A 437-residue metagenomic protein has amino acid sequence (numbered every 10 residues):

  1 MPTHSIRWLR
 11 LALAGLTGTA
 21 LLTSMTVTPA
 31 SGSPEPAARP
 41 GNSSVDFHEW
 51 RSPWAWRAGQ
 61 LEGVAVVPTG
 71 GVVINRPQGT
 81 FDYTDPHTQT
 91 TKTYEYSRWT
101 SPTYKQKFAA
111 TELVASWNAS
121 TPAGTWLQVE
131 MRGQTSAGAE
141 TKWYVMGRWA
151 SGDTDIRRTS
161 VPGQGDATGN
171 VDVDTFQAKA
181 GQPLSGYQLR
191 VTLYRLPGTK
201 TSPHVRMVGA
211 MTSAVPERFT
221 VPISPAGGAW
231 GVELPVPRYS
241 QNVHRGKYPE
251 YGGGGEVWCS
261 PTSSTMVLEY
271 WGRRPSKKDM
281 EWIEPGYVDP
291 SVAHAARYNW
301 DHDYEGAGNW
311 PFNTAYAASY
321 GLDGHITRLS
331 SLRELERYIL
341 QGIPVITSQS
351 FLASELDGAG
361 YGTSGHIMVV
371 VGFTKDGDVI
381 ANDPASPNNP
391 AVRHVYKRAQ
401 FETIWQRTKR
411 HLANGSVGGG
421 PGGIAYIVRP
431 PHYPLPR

Functional and structural regions predicted by a protein language model:
P2-L13: Bacterial N-terminal signal peptides that target proteins for export
A12-S24: Bacterial N-terminal signal peptides
L22-P40: C-terminal region of N-terminal signal peptides and the immediate post-cleavage residues of exported proteins
H48-K92, K105-F108, G124, Q128 (+8 more regions): Noncatalytic regulatory segments and standalone regulatory/sensor domains
K92-Y94, S101, P285-P436: Conserved active-site-adjacent core of cysteine acyl-enzyme catalytic domains
F108-P122, F351: A short beta-strand element within beta-rich, extracytoplasmic domains of secreted/secretory-pathway proteins
T192-G306: Active-site-adjacent structural segments surrounding the nucleophilic cysteine of cysteine proteases and isopeptidases
